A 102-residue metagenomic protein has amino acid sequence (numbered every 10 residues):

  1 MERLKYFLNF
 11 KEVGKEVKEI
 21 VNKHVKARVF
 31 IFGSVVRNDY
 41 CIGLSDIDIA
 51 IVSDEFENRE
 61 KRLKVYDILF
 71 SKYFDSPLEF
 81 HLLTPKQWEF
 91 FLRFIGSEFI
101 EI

Functional and structural regions predicted by a protein language model:
M1-F30, V36-L44, V52-I102: Catalytic core of pol beta-like nucleotidyltransferases
